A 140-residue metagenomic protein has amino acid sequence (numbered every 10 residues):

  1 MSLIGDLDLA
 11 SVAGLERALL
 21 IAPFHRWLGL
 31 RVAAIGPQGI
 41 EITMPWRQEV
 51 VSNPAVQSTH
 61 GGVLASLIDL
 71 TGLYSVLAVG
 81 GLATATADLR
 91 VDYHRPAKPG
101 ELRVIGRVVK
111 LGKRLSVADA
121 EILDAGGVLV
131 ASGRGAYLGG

Functional and structural regions predicted by a protein language model:
M1-G140: Terminal targeting signals and extreme-terminal segments of soluble enzymes
